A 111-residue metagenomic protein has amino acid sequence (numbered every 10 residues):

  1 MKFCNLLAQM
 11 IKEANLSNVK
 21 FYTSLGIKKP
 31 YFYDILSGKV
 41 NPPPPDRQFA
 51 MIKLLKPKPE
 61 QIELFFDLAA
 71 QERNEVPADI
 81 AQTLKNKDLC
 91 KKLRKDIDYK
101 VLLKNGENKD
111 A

Functional and structural regions predicted by a protein language model:
M1-L16, K95, L102-L103: A short, Lys/Arg-rich alpha-helix, primarily the initiator
I11, L36, P43, R47: DNA major-groove recognition helix of helix-turn-helix
I11, Y22, I52: The alpha-helix within a helix-turn-helix
S17-T23: Short alpha-helical "recognition helix" segments of helix-turn-helix
G26-P42, L68: Recognition helix of helix-turn-helix/homeodomain-like DNA-binding domains that insert into the DNA major groove
P45-E63: DNA major-groove recognition helix of helix-turn-helix/homeodomain DNA-binding modules
E63-D98: Short, charged recognition helix plus adjacent turn of helix-turn-helix-like nucleic-acid-binding domains
